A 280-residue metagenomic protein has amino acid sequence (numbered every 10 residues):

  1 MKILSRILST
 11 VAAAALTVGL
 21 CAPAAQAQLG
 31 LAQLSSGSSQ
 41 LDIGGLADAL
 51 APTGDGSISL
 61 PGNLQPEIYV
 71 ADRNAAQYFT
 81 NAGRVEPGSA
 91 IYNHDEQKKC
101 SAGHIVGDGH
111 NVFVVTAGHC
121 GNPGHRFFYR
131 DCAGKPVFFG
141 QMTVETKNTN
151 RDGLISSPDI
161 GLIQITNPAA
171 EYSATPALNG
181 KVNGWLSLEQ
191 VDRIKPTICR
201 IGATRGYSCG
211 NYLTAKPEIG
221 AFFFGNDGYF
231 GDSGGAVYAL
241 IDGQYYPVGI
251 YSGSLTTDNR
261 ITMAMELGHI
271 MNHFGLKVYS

Functional and structural regions predicted by a protein language model:
M1-Q28: Secretory targeting and sorting signals
A24-N93, M263-S280: Composition-driven, intrinsically disordered low-complexity tracts enriched in small residues
I68, D72, Q77-N81, Q190 (+2 more regions): Penicillin-recognizing serine hydrolase domain
F79-A90, G103, G124-R126, G231-G234: Glycine-centered loop/turn motifs
H94-K216: Serine endopeptidase catalytic core focused on the charge-relay Asp
T149-R151, I165-W185, V248, S252-S280: C-terminal cap/linker of serine protease catalytic domains
D227-Y251: Catalytic nucleophile loop of clan PA
